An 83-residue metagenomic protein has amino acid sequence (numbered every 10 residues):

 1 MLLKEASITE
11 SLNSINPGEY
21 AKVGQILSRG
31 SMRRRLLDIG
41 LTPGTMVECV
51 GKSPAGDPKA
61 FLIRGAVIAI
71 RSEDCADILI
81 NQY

Functional and structural regions predicted by a protein language model:
M1-Y83: Compact, glycine-rich, soluble single-domain proteins
